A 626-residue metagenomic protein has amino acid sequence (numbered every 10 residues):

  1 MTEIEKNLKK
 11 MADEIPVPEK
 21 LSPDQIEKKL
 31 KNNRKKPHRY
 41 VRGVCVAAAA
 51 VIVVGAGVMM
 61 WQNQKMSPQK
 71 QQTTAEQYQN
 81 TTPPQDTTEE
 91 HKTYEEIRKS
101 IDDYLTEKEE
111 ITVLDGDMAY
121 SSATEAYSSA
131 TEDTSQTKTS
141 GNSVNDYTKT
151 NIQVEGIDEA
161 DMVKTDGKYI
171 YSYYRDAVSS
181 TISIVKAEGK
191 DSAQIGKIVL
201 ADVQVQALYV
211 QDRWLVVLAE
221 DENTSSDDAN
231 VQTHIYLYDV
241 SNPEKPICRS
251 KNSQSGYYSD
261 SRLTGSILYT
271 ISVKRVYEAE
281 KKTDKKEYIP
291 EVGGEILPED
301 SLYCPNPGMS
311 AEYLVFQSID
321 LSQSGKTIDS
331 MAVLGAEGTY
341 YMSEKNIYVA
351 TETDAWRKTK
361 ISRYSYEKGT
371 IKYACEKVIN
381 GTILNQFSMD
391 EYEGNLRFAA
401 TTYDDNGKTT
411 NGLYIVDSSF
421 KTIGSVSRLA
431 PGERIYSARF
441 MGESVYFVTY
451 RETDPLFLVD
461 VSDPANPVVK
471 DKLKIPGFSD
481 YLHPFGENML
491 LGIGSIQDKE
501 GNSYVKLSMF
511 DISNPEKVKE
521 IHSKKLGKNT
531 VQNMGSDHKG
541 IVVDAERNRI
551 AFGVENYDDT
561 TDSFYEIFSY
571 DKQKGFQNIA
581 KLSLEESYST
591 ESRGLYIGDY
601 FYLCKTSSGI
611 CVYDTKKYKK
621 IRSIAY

Functional and structural regions predicted by a protein language model:
M1-P37: Disordered, charged N-terminal biogenesis/targeting segments of membrane/secreted proteins
P18-I26, W61, M66-Y626: Beta-sheet-rich non-transmembrane sensory/scaffold domains
K36-W61: Internal signal-anchor transmembrane helix that establishes type II topology
